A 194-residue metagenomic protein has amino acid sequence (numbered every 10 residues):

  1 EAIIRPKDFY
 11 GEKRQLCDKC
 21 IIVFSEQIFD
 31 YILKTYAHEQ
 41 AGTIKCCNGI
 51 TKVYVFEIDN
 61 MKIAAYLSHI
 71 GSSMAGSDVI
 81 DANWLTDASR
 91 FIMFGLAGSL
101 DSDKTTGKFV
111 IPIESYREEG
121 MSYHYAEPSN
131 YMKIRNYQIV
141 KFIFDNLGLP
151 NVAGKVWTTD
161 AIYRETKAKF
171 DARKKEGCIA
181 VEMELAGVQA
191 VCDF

Functional and structural regions predicted by a protein language model:
E1-Q138: Metabolite-binding pocket within alpha/beta catalytic cores that recognizes anionic/polar moieties
S25, G98, W157-I162, G187: Glycine-rich beta-alpha junction loops
T35, E39, N146, E176: Change "in soluble alpha/beta enzymes" to "in soluble alpha/beta proteins
D81-L85, N146, V191: A generic secondary-structure signal
I92, V110, V152-G154, V181: Hydrophobic/aromatic beta-strand patches that form the interior of the parallel beta-sheet core in alpha/beta enzyme
S102-T106, E165, D193-F194: Short secondary-structure transition/capping segments
N130-K175: Active-site rim beta-loop-alpha module in soluble metabolic enzymes
A168-A172, E176-F194: A C-terminal functional module that forms or caps the active site or interfaces directly with catalytic machinery
